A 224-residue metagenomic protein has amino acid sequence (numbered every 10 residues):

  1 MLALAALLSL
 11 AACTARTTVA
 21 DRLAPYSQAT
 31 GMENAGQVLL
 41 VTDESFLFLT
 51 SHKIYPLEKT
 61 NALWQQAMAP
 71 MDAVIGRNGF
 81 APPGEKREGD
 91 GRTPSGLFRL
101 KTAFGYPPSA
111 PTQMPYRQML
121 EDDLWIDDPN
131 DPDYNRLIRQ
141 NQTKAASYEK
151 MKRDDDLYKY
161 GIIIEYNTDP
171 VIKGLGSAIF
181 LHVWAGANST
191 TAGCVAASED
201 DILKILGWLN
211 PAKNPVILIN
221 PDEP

Functional and structural regions predicted by a protein language model:
M1-L4: Sec-dependent signal peptide recognition, specifically the positively charged N-region followed immediately by
A11-A12: C-terminal motif of bacterial Sec signal peptides marking the signal peptidase cleavage site
R16-T191, I202-P224: Cell wall/extracellular polymer interaction/catalysis modules
C194: Short cysteine clusters
S198: Conserved "landmark" site that anchors the functional core of diverse proteins
